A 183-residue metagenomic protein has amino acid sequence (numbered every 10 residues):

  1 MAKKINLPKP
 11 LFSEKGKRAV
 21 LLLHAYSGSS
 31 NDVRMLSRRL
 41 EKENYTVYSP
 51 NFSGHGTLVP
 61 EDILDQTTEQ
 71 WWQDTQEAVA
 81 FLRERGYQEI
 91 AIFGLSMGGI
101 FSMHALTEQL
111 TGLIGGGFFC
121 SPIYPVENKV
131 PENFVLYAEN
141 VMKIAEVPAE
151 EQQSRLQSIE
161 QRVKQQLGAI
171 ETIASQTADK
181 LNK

Functional and structural regions predicted by a protein language model:
A2-R18: Short beta-strand-to-loop junctions in surface cap/lid or active-site-entrance loops
L21-S27: The conserved beta1-alpha1 loop
S27-S37: The serine-hydrolase catalytic nucleophile loop
E41-P60: Conserved alpha/beta-hydrolase
L58-Y87: Catalytic nucleophile-loop/oxyanion-hole region of alpha/beta-hydrolase and closely related hydrolase-like folds
R85-L95: Alpha/beta-hydrolase fold nucleophile elbow
G94-G98, S102: Gly/Ala-rich beta-loop-alpha elbow adjacent to hydrolase catalytic centers
G112-K183: The alpha/beta-hydrolase serine catalytic core
